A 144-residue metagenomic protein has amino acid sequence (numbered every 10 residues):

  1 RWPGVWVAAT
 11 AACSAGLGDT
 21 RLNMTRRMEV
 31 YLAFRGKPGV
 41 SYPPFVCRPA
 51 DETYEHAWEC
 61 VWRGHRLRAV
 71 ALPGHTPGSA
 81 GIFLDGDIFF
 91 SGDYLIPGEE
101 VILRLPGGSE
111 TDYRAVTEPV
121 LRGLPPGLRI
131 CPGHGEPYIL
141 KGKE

Functional and structural regions predicted by a protein language model:
R1-E59: Active-site HxH/HxHxD metal-binding segment of metal-dependent hydrolases
R1-P3, R21-T25, D87, R104-P106 (+1 more regions): Short, glycine/charged-enriched secondary-structure capping and boundary segments
W62-R63: A conserved mid-domain beta-alpha-beta active-site/ligand-binding segment of alpha/beta enzyme cores
R66-K143: Metallo-beta-lactamase
